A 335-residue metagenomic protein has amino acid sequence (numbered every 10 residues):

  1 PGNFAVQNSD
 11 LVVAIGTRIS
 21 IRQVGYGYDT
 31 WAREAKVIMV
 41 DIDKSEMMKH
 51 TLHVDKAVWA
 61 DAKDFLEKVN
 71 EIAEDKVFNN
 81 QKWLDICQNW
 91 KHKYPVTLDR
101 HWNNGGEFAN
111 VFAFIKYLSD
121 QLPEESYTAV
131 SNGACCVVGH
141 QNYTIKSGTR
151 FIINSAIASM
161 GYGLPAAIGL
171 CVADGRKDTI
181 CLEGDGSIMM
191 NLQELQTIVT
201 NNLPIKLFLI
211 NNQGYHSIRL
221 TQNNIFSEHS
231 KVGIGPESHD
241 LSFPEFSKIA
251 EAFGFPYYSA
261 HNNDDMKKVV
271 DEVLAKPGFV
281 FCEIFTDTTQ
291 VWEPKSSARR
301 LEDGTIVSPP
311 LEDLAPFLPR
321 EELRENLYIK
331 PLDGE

Functional and structural regions predicted by a protein language model:
P1-I86, L274: Glycine-rich, acidic loop regions that bind phosphate or pyrophosphate groups
N3-N8, M47-H50, A57-W59, L66-V69 (+2 more regions): Thiamine diphosphate
D10, G16, L66-V77, K91-L98 (+4 more regions): Structural signal for hydrophobic packing residues in well-ordered secondary-structure cores of soluble enzyme domains
A14, M39, T128-V130, C181 (+1 more regions): Structural beta-sheet core signal
R18, G133, D287: Active-site beta-loop-alpha junctions enriched in small/polar residues
S20-I21, E107-N110, S187-M190, N263: Active-site glycine- and acidic-residue-rich loops that bind and position anionic ligands or nucleotide-like cofactors
V54-D55, E125-T128, F255: Short active-site oxyanion
Q88-L170: Active-site diphosphate/adenylate-binding microenvironment
